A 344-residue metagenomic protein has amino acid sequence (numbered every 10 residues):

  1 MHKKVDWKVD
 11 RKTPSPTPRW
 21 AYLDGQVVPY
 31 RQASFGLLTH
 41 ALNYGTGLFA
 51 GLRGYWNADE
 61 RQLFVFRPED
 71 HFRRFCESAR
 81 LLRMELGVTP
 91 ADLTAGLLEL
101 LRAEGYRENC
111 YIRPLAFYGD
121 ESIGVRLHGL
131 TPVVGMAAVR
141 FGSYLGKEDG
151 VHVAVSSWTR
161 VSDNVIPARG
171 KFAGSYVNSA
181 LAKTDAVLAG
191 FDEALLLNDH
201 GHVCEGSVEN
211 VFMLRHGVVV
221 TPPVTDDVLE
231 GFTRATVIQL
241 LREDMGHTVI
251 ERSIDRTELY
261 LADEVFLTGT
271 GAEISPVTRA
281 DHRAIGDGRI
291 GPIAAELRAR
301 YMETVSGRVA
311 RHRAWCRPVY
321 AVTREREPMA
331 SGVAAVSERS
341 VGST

Functional and structural regions predicted by a protein language model:
M1-V88, D92-E99, F117, S122-T344: Helix-start/capping segments and mature chain N-termini
A103-C110, M245-H247: Short secondary-structure junctions
N109-Y111, F191-D192: Short secondary-structure junction motifs
